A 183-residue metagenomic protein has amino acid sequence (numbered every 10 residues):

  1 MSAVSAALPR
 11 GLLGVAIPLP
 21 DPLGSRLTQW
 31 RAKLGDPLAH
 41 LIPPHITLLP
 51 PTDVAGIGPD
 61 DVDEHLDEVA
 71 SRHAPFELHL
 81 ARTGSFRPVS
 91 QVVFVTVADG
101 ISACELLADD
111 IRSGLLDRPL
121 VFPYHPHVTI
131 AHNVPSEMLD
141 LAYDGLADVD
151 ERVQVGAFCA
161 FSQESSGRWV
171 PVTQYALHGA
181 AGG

Functional and structural regions predicted by a protein language model:
M1-E77, S85, G100-A157, V170-G183: Basic, often amphipathic N-terminal segments
P50, R82, V97, S162: Pocket-edge structural micro-motifs
E77-L80, R87-V92: Structural motif corresponding to the early beta-alpha repeats
P88-V89, P135, S165: Short strand-connecting beta-turns/loops that link adjacent beta-strands
S90-A98, F122: Charge-rich, low-complexity N-terminal segments
G156-S166: Short beta-strand segments and strand-loop junctions that repeat across beta-rich extracellular domains
